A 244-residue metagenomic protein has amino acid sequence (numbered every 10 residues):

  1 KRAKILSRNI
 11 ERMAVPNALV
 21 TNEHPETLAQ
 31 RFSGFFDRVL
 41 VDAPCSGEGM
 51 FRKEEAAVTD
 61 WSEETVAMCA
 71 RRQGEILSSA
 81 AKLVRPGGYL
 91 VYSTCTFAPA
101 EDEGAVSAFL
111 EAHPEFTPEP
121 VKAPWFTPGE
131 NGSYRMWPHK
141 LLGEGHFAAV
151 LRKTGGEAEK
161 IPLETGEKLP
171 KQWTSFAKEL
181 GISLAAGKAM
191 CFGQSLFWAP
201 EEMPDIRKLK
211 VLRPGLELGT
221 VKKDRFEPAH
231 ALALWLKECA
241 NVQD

Functional and structural regions predicted by a protein language model:
R2-G34: S-adenosyl-L-methionine
I5, N9, F35, R72 (+1 more regions): Alpha-helical scaffold elements adjacent to nucleotide-binding pockets in ATP/GTP-utilizing enzyme cores
L6, V39, G88, F109 (+1 more regions): Residue-level signal for inorganic ion chemistry
R38, A112, G132-P162: Core SAM-dependent methyltransferase catalytic element
R38-I76, C95-D102: Mobile active-site "lid"/loop adjacent to the S-adenosyl-L-methionine
E64, E103-W125: Conserved Class I S-adenosyl-L-methionine
V84-P86: Helix-to-beta-strand junctions that scaffold the AdoMet/dcAdoMet cofactor pocket in Class I SAM-dependent enzymes
E144, T154-D244: Polybasic, low-complexity RNA-engagement segments
